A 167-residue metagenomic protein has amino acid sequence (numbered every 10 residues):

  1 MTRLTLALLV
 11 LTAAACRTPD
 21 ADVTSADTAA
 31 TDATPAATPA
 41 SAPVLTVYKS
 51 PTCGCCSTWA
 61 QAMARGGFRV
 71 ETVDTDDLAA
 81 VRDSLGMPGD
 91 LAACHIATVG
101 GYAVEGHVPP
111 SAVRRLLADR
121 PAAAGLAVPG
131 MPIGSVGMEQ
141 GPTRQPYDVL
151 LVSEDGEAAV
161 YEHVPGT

Functional and structural regions predicted by a protein language model:
M1-A14: Sec-dependent bacterial lipoprotein signal peptides
A15-D20: Bacterial signal peptide processing site
A21-S41: Intrinsically disordered, low-complexity linkers and terminal tails enriched in Pro/Gly and often acidic or mixed-charge
T38-A60, G66: Local sequence-structure signature of Cys/Sec-based thiol-disulfide redox active-site neighborhoods
V44-L45, F68-R69, G100-A103: Short active-site oxyanion
T52, W59, D74-D77, P109-V113: Stable alpha-helical elements in mature extracytoplasmic
A60-A80: Conserved helix-turn-beta segment immediately C-terminal to the redox Cys motif in thioredoxin-like folds
S84, D90-T167: Thiol/selenol-based redox catalytic cores and closely related redox-interacting motifs
